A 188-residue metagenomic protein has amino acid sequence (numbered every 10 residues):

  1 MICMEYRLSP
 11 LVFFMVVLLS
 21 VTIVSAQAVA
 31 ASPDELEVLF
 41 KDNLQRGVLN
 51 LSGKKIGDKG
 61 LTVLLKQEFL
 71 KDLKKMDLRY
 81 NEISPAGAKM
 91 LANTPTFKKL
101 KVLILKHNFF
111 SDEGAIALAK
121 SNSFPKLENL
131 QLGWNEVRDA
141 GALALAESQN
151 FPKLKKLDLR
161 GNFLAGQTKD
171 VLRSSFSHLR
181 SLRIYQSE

Functional and structural regions predicted by a protein language model:
V12-T22: Bacterial N-terminal signal peptides
T22-K59, S177-E188: The feature captures the LRR N-terminal capping module
L39-A88: LRR N-terminal entry segment and analogous cap-like coil->beta motifs
L44, E68-K71, P95-K98, N122-P125 (+2 more regions): Inter-repeat linker/turn residues at the boundaries of leucine-rich repeats
G47-L51, L73-L78, L100-L105, L127-L132 (+2 more regions): Conserved hydrophobic beta-strand positions in leucine-rich repeat
K54, N81, N108, L132-N135 (+1 more regions): Consensus "Asn ladder" position of solenoid repeat domains
A146-E188: Leucine-rich solenoid repeat scaffolds
